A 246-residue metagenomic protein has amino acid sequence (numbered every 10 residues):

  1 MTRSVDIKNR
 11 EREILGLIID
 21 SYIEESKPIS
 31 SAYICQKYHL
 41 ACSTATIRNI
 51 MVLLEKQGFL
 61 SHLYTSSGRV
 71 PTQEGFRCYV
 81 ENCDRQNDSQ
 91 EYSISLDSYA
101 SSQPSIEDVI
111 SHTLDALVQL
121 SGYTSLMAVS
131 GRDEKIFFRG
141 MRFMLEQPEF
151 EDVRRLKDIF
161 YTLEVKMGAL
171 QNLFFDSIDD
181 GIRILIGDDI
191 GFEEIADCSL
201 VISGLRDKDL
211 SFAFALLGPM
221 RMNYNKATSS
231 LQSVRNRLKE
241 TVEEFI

Functional and structural regions predicted by a protein language model:
M1-G16: Short alpha-helical segments that sit at the start of domains
T2-R3, L60-T65, R221: A short glycine/serine-rich beta->alpha loop
T2-V5, Y38-L40, Q232, E244: Alpha-helical promoter-recognition and RNA polymerase-docking modules of transcription initiation factors, dominated by
S4, K8, P28, R69 (+1 more regions): Conserved phosphate/pyrophosphate-binding and hydrolysis machinery centered on Walker-type P-loop NTPases, extending
I14, T72, L216: Conserved RecA-like P-loop NTPase ATPase core
L15-D20, S199-I202: Contiguous, well-ordered alpha-helical segments that form the cores/surfaces of helical PPI scaffolds
L17-D20, E24, P28-N82: N-terminal helix-turn-helix
R77, D84-I246: Intrinsically disordered, acidic Ser/Thr/Pro-rich low-complexity regulatory segments
